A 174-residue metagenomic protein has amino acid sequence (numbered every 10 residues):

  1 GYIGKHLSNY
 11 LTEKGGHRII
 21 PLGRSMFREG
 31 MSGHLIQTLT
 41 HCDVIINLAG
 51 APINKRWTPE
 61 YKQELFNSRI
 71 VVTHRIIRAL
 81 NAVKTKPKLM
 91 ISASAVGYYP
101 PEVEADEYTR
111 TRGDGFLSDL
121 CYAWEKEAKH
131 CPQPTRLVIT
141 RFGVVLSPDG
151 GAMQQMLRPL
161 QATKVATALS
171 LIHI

Functional and structural regions predicted by a protein language model:
G4-K5: N-terminal Rossmann-fold NAD(P) dinucleotide-binding loop
M26-R75: NAD(P)H-binding glycine-rich loop region in Rossmannoid oxidoreductase-like domains and their noncatalytic homologs
I45-A49, M90-V96, T140-F142: SDR active-site strand-loop-helix element
F66-I70, R110-E125, L146: Short-chain dehydrogenase/reductase
H74-G115: Conserved Rossmann-fold NAD(P)-dependent oxidoreductase catalytic core, especially the SDR/UDP-sugar
S94, K126-P148: Conserved beta-loop-beta element that borders a ligand/cofactor-binding pocket
M156-L169: A short C-terminal helix-loop "cap" of Rossmann-like NAD(P)-dependent dehydrogenase/epimerase domains
I172-I174: Conserved small/polar residues in nucleotide/adenosyl-binding loops
